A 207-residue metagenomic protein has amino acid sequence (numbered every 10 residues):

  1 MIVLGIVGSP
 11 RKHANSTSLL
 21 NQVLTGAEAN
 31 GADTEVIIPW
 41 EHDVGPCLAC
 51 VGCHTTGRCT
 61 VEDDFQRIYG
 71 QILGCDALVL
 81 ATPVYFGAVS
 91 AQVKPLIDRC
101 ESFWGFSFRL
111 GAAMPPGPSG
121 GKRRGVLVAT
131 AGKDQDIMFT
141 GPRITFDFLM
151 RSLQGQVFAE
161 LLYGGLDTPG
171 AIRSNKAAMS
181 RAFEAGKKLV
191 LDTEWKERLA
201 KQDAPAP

Functional and structural regions predicted by a protein language model:
M1-A32: N-terminal beta1-alpha1 ligand-phosphate binding loop
V7, I38, L161-L162: Residue-level recognition of beta-strand->loop/alpha-helix junctions
P10-H13, V84, G132-D136, D167-P169: Short histidine/acidic/glycine/proline-rich micro-motifs that form metal- and phosphate-coordinating active-site loops
K12-T17, G45-V51, D76: Cysteine-centered iron-sulfur cluster-binding motifs in ferredoxin-type domains/subunits of redox enzymes
N30-E35, Q154-V157: A generic structural motif
I38-R58, D167-N175: N-terminal beta-loop-helix "entrance" segment that forms/cooperates in small-molecule cofactor or anionic ligand
T60-R151: Helix-loop-strand module that forms the ligand-binding subsite of alpha/beta enzymes
I137-P207: Glycine-rich phosphate/pyrophosphate-binding loop and the adjoining helix
